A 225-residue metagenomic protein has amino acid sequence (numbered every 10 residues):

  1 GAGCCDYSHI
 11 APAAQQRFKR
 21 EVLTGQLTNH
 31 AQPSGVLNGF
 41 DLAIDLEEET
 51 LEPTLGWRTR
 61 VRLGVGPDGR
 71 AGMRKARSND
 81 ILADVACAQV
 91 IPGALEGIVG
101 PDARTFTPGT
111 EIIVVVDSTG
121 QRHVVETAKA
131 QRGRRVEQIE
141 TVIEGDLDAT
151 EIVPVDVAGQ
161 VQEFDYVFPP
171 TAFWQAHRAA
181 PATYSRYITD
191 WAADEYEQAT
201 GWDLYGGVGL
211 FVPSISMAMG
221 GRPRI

Functional and structural regions predicted by a protein language model:
G1-I225: Accessory RNA-recognition modules of RNA-modification enzymes
